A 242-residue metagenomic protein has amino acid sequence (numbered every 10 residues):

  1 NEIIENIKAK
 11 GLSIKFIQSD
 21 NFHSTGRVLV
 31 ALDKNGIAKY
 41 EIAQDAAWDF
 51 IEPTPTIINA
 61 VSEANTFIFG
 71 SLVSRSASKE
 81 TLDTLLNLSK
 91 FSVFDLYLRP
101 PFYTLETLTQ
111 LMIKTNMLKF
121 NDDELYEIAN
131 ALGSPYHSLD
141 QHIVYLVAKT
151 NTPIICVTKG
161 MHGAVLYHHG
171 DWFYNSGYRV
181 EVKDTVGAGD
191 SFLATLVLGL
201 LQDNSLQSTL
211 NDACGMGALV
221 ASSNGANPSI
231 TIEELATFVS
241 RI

Functional and structural regions predicted by a protein language model:
N1, S78-K79, T104, T185 (+1 more regions): Alpha-helix N-cap/helix-start motif
N1-K8, G26-L29: N-terminal beta-loop-helix "entrance" segment that forms/cooperates in small-molecule cofactor or anionic ligand
N6-K8, I14-S19, L32-W172, L235 (+1 more regions): Ribokinase/PfkB-type carbohydrate-kinase core domain
Q18-G26: Gly/Ser-rich phosphate-binding catalytic loop and adjacent alpha/beta segment that cradle a phosphoryl group at enzyme
H23, D122-D123, D190: Alpha-helix N-cap/helix-start capping motif
T25-R27, D49-F50: Short phosphate-binding loop-to-helix
V28-A31, N175: Catalytic-core segment of enzymes that process non-peptidic bonds
L132, Y136-I242: Conserved phosphate-binding/catalytic region of the ribokinase-like
